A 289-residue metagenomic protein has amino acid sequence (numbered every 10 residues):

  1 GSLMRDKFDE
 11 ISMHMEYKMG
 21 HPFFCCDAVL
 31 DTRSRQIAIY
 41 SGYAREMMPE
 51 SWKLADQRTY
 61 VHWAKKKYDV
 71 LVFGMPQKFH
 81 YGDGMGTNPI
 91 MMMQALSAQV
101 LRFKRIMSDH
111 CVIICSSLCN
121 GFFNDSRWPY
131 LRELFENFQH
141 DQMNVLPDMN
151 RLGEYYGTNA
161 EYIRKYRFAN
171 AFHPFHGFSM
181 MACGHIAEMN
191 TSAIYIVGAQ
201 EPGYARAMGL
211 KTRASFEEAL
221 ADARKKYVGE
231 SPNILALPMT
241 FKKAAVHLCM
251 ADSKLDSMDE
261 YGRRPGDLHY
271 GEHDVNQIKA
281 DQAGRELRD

Functional and structural regions predicted by a protein language model:
G1-K67, G74, Q94-M107: Conserved, well-structured core segments that form the ligand-binding/active-site neighborhood of functional domains
M19-F23, K66-D69, S108-V112, H140 (+2 more regions): Short coil/turn connectors at secondary-structure junctions
D31, P76-F79, C119-F122, E201-P202 (+2 more regions): Short, glycine-/Ser/Thr-/acidic-enriched flexible segments
I37-E50, K67-M93, G157-P174: Active-site rim loops that border cofactor/substrate pockets in soluble metabolic enzymes
A38-Y40, Y81-I90, F123-E136, M208-G209 (+1 more regions): Short glycine/threonine-rich loop-to-helix capping motif typified by GTGT followed within a few residues by an Asp-Pro
D69-G74, I114, L235-A236: Structural motif
I90-Y195: C-terminal catalytic subdomain
A182-D289: Extended hydrophobic packing segments that form well-structured cores
